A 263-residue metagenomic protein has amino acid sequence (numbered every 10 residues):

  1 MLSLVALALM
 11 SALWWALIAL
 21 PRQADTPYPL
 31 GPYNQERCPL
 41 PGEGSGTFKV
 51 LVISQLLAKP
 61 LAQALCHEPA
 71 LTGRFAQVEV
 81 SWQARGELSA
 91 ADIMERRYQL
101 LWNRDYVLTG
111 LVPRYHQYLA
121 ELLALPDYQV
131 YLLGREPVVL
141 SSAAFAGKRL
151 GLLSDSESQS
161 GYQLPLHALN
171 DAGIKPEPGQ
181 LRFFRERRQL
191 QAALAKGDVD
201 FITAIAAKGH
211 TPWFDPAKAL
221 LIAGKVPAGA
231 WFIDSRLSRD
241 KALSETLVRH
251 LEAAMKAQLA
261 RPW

Functional and structural regions predicted by a protein language model:
M1-R97, R249, A253-W263: N-terminal hydrophobic or amphipathic helices and topogenic motifs
R22-Y28, R85-A144: Acidic, polar ligand-binding/catalytic clefts
E43-G46, A124-G134, W213-A254, R261-W263: Periplasmic-binding protein-like
S45-A70, Q129-E186, Q191, P262: Bilobed "Venus flytrap"/periplasmic-binding protein-like clamshell domains and structurally analogous long
L51-L56, N103-D105, R135, S154-S156 (+2 more regions): Structural motif
P69, R97, D105, E136 (+5 more regions): Sec/Tat-exported extracytoplasmic proteins
G86-D92, R187-A193, V199: Short, hydrophobic alpha-helical packing/hinge segments within bilobed ligand-binding/sensory domains
W102-R114, A193-V226: A ligand-binding cleft/hinge motif common to bilobed small-molecule-binding domains
